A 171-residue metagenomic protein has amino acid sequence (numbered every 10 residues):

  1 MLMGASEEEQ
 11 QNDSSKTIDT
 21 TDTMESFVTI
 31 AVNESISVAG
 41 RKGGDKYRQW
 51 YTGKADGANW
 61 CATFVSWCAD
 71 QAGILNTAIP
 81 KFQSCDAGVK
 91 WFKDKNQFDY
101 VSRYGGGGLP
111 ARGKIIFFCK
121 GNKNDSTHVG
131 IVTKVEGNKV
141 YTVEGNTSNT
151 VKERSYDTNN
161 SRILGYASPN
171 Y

Functional and structural regions predicted by a protein language model:
L2, E7-T77: N-terminal capping segments
E8, T17, G44-R48, F92 (+4 more regions): Intrinsically disordered, low-complexity, compositionally biased regions/tails
D22-T29, D86-K90, K95, S161: Generic alpha-helical secondary structure signal
I36, D70, G121, T147 (+1 more regions): Residue-level marker of positions within ordered structural domains that often coincide with functionally constrained
L75-N149: ...with weaker cross-activation on analogous glycine-rich loops/strands in unrelated enzymes
G137-Y171: Active-site signature of cysteine proteases
